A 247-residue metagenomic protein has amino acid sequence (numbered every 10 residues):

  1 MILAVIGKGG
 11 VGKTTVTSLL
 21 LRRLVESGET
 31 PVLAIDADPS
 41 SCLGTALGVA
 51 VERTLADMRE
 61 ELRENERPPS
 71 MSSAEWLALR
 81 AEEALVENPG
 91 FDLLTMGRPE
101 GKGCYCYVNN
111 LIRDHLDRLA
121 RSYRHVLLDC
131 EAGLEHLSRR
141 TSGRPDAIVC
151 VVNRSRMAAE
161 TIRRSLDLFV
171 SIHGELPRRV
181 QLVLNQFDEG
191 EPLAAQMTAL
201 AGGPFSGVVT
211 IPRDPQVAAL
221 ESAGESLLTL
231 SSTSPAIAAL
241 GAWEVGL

Functional and structural regions predicted by a protein language model:
I2-P39: Walker A/P-loop phosphate-binding motif and the immediately C-terminal alpha-helix
L19, R23, A46, R140: Active-site signature of alpha/beta-hydrolase-fold catalytic machinery across serine- and Asp/Cys-nucleophile hydrolases
V25-P89: N-terminal phosphate/diphosphate-binding loop that engages ATP/GTP or pyrophosphate donors across diverse enzyme folds
A34, F91-L93, G207-T210: Conserved beta-strand scaffold positions in the cores of enzyme catalytic domains, especially in NTP/NDP-utilizing
A37-S40, Q186-G190, D214: Residues in the short beta-alpha loop(s) of Rossmann-like NAD(P)-binding domains
E75-E83, E87, D92-C130: Cytosolic-facing regulatory segments adjacent to core modules
Y107-T210, A219: Conserved catalytic-core segment of NTP-binding enzymes
E221-S234: C-terminal boundary of histidine-terminating zinc-finger modules
